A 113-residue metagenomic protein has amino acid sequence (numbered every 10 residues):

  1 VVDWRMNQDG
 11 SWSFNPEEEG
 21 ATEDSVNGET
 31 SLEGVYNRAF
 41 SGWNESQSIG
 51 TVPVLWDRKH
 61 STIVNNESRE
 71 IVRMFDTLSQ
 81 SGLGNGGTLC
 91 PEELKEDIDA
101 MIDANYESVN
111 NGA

Functional and structural regions predicted by a protein language model:
V1-A113: GST-like domain detector, emphasizing the conserved glutathione-binding G-site in the N-terminal thioredoxin-like
